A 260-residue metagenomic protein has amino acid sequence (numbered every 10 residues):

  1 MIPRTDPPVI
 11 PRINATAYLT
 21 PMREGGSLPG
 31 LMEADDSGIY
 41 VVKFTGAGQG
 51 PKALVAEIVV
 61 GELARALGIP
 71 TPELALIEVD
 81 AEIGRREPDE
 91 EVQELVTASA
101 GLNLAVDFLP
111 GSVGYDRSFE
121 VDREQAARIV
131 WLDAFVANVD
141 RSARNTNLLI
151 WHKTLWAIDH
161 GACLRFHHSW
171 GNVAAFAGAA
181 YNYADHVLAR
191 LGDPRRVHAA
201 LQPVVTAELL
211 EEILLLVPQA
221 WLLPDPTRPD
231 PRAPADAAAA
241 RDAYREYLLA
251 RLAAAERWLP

Functional and structural regions predicted by a protein language model:
M1-P260: Phosphate/dinucleotide-binding and metal-coordinating scaffold of catalytic cores in nucleotide-dependent enzymes
